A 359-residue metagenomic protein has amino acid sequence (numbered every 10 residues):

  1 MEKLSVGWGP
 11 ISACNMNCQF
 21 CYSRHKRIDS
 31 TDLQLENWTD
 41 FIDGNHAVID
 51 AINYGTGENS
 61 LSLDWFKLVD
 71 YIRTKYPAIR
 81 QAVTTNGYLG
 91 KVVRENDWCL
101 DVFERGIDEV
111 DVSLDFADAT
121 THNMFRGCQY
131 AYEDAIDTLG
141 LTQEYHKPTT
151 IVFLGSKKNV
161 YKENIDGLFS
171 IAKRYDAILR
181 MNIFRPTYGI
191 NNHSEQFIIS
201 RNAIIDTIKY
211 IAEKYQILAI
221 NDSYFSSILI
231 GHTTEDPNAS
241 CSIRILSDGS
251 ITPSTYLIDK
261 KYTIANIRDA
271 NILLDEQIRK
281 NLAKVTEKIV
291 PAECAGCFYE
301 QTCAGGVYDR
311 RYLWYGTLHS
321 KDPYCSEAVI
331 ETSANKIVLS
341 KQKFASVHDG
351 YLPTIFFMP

Functional and structural regions predicted by a protein language model:
M1-D108: Conserved alpha-helical substructure of the radical SAM core
L4, A239, E293: Exposed loop/turn and edge beta-strand positions of beta-sandwich/beta-sheet ligand-binding modules
C18-C21, E235, V307: Cysteine-centered loop/knuckle micro-motif
F20, A51, E109, I178-R180 (+2 more regions): Residues at the N-termini of beta-strands
S23, T255, Y308: Active-site-flanking alpha-helical
S30-D32, D115, T120-T252, Y256-N266: Radical SAM enzyme [4Fe-4S]-AdoMet core and its adjacent flexible, acidic and glycine-rich loops/tails across
I52-Y54, V83, V112, I151 (+2 more regions): Buried hydrophobic side chains on well-structured beta-strands
I258-P359: Flexible mid-to-C-terminal extensions adjoining Fe-S/redox cofactors in radical SAM and related proteins
